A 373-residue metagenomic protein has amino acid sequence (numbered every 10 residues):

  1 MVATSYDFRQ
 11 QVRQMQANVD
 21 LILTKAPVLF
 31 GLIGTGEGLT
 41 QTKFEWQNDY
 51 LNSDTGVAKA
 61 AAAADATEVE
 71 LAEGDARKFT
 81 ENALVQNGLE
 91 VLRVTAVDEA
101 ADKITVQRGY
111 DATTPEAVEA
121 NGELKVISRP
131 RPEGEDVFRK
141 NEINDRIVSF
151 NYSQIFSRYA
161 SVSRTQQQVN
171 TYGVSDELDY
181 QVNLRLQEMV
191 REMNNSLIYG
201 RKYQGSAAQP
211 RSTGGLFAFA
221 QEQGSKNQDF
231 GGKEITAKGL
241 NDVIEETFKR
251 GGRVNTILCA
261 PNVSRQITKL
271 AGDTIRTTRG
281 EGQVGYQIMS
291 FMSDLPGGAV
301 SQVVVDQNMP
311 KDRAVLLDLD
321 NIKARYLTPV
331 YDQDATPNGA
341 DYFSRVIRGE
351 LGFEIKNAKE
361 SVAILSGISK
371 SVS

Functional and structural regions predicted by a protein language model:
V2-I22, G38-T40, F44-E45, D294-G297 (+1 more regions): Hydrophobic, glycine-enriched assembly/anchoring segments
A3-E116, K370: Autoprocessing Asn-cyclization modules and mimics
F8-R9, L89-V91, K103-T165: Cys-His-centered catalytic/binding microenvironment captured across papain-like cysteine peptidases and homologous
G38, T42-T55, K238-V330: Extended oligomerization regions of viral-like shell subunits
T42-Q47, D136-F217, E246-Q266, D334-E354: Long, contiguous amphipathic alpha-helices that act as assembly "spine/axial" helices in icosahedral shell and virion
A63-T67, N82, V118-K125, G134-V137 (+1 more regions): Glycine-centered loop/turn motifs
A76-T80, L92-R93, A112-E116, R265-I267 (+3 more regions): Short, surface-exposed beta-strand/loop "edge" segments at domain boundaries and coil↔beta transitions
Q223-I235: Long, K/E/R/D-enriched contiguous segments that form extended
